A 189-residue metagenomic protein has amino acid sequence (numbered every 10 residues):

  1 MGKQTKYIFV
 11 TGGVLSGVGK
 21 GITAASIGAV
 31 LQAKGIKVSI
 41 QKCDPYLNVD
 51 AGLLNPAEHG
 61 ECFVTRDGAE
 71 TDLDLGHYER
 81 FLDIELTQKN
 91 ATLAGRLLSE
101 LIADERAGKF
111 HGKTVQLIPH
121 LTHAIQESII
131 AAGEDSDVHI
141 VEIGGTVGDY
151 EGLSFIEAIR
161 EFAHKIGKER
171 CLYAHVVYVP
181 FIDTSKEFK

Functional and structural regions predicted by a protein language model:
M1-K189: Flexible phosphate-sensing "switch/lid" loops adjacent to ATP/NTP-binding sites across phosphate-transfer
